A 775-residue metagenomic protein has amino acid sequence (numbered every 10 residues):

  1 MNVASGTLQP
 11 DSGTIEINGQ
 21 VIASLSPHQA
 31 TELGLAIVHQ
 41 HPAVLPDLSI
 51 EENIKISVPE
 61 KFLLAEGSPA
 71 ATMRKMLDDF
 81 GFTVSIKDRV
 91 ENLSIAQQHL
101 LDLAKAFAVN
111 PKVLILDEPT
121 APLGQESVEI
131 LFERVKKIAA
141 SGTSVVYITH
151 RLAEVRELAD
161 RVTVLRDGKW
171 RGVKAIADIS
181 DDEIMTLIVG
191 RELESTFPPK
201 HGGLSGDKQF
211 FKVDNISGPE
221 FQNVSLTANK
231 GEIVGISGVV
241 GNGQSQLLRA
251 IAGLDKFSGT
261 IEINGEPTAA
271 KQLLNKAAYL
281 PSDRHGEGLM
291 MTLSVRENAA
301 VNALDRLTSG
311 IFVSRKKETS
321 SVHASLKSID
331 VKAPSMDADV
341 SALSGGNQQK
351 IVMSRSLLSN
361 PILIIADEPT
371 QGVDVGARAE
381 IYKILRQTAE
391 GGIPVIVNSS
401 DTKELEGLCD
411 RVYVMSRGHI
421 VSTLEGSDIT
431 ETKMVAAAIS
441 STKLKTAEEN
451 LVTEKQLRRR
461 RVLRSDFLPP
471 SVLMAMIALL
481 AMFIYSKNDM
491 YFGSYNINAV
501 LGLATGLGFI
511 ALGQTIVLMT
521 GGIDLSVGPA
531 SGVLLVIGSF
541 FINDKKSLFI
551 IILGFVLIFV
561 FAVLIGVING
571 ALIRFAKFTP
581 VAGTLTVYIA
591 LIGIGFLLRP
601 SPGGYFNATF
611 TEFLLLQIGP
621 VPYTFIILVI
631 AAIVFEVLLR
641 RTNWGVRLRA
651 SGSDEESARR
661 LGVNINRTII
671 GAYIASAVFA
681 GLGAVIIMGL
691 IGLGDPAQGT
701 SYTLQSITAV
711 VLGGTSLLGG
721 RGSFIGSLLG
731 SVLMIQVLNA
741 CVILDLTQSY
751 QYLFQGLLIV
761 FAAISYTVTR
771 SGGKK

Functional and structural regions predicted by a protein language model:
M1-L457: Glycine-rich phosphate-binding loops of nucleotide-dependent enzymes
E118, E126, A377, S440-M482 (+3 more regions): Cytosolic-side transmembrane-helix boundaries in multi-pass membrane proteins
L280, A680, L690-G756: Transmembrane alpha-helical segments in multi-pass inner-membrane proteins
L463-L468, Y495-A499, L615-Y623, Q698 (+1 more regions): Interfacial loop-to-helix junctions that mark the boundaries of transmembrane helices in multi-pass membrane
A478-L548, A571-F578, V710-F724, L757-L758 (+1 more regions): Single transmembrane alpha-helix segments in multi-pass membrane proteins
S547-Y588, G730, M734: Alpha-helical transmembrane segments within multi-pass membrane transporters and channels
I551-I558, L564-N569, P620-G694: Helix-loop-helix "hairpin" substructures at the membrane interface of multi-pass membrane proteins
P580-T642, T668-G671, L690-G699, Y750: Transmembrane helix-bundle core of multi-pass membrane transporters and related energy-transducing complexes
